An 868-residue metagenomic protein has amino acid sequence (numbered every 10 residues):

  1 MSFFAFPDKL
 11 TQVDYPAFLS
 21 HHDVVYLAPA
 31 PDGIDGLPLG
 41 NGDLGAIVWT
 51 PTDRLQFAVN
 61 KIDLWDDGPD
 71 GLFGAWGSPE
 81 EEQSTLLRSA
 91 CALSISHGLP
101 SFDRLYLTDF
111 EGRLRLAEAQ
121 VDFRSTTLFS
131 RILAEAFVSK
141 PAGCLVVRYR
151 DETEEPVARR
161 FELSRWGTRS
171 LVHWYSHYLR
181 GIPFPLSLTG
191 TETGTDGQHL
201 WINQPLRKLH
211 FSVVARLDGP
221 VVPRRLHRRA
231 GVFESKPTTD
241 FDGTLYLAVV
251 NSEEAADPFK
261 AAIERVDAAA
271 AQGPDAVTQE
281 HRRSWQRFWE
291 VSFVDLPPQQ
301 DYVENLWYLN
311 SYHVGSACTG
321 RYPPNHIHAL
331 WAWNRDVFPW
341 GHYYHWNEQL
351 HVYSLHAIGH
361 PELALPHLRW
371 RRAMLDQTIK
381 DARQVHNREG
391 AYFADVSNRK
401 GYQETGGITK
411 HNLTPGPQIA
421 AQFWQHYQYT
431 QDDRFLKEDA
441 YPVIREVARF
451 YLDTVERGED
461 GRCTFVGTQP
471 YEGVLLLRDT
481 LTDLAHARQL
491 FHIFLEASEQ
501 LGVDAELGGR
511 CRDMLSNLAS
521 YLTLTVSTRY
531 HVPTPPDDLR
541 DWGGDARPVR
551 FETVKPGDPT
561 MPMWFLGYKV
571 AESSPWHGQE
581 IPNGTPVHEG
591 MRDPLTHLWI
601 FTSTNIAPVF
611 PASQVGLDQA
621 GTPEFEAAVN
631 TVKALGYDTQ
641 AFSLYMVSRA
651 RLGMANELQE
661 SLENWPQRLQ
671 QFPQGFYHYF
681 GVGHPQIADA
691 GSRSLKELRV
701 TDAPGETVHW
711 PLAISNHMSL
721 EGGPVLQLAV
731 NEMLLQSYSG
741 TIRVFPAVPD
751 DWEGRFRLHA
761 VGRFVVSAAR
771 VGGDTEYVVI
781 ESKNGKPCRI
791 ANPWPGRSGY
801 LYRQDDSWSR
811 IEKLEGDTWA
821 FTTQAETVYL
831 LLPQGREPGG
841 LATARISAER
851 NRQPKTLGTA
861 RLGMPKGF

Functional and structural regions predicted by a protein language model:
S2-I34, L39-G341, H360-P361, R371-K380 (+1 more regions): Acidic/polar, glycine-enriched structural segments that form the non-catalytic walls/loops of the carbohydrate-binding
L86-F102, H717-S767, V771: Catalytic cores of secreted or luminal carbohydrate-active enzymes
K140-V146, G762-R789: Carbohydrate-binding surface patches
V157-W166, I780-G796: Surface-exposed beta-strand/loop patches in extracellular or lumenal glycoproteins
H173-S176, I790-S807: Solvent-exposed beta-hairpin/edge-strand motifs
Y344-Q377, G401, I408, N412-Y429 (+5 more regions): Active-site core of glycosidic bond-cleaving carbohydrate-active enzymes
E446-Q500: Acidic/histidine-rich catalytic neighborhood
D817-W819: Short strand-edge motifs at loop-to-beta-strand transitions and within beta-strands of extracellular beta-rich domains
